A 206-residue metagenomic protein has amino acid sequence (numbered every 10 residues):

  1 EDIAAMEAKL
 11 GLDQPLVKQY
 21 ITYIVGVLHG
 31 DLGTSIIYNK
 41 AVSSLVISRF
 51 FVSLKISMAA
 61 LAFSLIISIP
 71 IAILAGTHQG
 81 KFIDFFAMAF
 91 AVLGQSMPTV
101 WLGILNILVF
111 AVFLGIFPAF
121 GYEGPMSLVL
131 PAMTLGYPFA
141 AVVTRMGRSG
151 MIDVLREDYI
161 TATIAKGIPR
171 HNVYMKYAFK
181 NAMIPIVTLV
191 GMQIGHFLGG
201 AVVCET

Functional and structural regions predicted by a protein language model:
E1-D13, L65, L74, F82-G94: N-terminal signal-anchor/first transmembrane alpha helix
E1-I21, L114-L130: Hydrophobic alpha-helical transmembrane segments of membrane transport/permease proteins and related membrane-embedded
A5-A8, T22, G26, S44-S48 (+4 more regions): Short amphipathic alpha-helical coupling elements at transmembrane boundaries
G11-I69: An internal, D/E-rich "acidic patch" concept
H29, L102-G103, I152: Alpha-helical transmembrane segments and their lipid-water interface positions in multi-pass membrane proteins
V46, F50-I83, Y122-T206: Alpha-helical transmembrane segments of integral membrane proteins, especially multi-pass inner/plasma-membrane
F63, M88-A141: Generic hydrophobic transmembrane alpha-helix motif, especially the helices
